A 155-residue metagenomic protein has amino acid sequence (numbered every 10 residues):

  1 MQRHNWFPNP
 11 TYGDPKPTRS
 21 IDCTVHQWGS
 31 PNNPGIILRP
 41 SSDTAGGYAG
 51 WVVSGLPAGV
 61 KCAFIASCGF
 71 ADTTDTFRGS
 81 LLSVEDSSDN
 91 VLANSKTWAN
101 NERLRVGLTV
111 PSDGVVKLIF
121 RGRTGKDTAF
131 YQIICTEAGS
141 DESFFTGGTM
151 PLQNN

Functional and structural regions predicted by a protein language model:
M1-D14, L108-S112, I119-N155: Extracellular polysaccharide-targeting segments
T24-G47: Short carbohydrate-recognition loop motifs
G50-V60, V106-G114: Extracellular and analogous surface-interaction loops
V53, C68-F70, G122, C135: Hydrophobic beta-strand positions in extracellular immunoglobulin-like domains
C62-C68, V116-G122: Extracellular beta-strand-rich recognition modules
C68-R78, T124-D127: Extended, low-complexity, turn-rich repeat/linker tracts enriched in Gly/Pro/Ser/Thr and Asp/Glu that occur
T76-D89: Short, surface-exposed beta-strand/strand-loop-strand elements in extracellular ectodomains
S87-D113: Extracellular carbohydrate recognition and processing domains and analogous Trp-centered ligand-binding platforms
